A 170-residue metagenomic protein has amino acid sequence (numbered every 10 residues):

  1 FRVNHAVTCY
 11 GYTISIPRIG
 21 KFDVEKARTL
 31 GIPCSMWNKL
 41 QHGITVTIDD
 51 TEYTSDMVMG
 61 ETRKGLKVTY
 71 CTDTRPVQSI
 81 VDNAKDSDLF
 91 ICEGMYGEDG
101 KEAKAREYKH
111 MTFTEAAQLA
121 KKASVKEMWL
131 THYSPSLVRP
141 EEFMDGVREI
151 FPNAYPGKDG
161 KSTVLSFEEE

Functional and structural regions predicted by a protein language model:
F1-L130, R139-D145, S166-E170: Metal-dependent phosphodiesterase/nuclease catalytic metal-binding core
M95, Y133, D159: Short, ordered loop/turn segments at secondary-structure junctions
V138-K161: Short acidic, glycine/proline-enriched helix-loop-strand junctions
